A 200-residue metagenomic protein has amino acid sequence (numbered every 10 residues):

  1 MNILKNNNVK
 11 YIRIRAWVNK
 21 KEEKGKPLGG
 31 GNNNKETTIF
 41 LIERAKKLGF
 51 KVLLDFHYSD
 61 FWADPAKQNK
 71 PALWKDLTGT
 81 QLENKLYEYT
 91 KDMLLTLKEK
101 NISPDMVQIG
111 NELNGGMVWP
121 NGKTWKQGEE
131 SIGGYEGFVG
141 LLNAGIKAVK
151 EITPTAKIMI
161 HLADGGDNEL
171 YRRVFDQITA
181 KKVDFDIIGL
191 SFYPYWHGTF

Functional and structural regions predicted by a protein language model:
I3-G134, F138-K157, A163: Substrate-binding cleft and catalytic face of glycoside hydrolase catalytic domains, especially the flexible beta-alpha
D105, N111, A156, I160-D164 (+1 more regions): Aromatic- and acid-rich polysaccharide-binding/catalytic face of secreted or lumenal carbohydrate-active enzymes
L142, N168-Y171: Conserved N-terminal glycine/acidic-rich loop preference
